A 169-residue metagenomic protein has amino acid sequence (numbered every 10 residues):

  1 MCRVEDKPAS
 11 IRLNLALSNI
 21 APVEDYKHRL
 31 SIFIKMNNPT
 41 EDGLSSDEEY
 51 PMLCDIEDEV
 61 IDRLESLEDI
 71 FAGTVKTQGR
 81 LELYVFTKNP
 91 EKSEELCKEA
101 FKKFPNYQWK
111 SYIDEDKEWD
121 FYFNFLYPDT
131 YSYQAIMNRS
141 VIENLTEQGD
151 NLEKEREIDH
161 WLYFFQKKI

Functional and structural regions predicted by a protein language model:
M1-L81, K88-K168: Long, contiguous binding/interaction regions
